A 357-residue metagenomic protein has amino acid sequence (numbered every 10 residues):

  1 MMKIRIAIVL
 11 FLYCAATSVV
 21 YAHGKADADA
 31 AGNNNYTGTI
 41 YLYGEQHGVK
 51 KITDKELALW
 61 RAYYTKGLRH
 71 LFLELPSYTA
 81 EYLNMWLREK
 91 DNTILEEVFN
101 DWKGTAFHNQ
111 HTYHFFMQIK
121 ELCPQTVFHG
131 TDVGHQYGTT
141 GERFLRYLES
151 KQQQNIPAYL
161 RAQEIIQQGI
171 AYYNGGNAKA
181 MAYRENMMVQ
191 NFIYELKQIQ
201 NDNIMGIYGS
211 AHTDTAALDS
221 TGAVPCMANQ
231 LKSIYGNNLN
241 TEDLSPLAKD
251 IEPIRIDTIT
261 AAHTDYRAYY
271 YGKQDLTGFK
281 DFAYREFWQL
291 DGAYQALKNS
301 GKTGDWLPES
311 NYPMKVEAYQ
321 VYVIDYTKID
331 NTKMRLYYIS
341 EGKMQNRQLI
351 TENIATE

Functional and structural regions predicted by a protein language model:
M1-I6: Positively charged n-region of N-terminal signal peptides that target proteins for export
A7-S18: Bacterial N-terminal signal peptides
Y21-E357: Compositional signal for N-terminal targeting/processing segments
